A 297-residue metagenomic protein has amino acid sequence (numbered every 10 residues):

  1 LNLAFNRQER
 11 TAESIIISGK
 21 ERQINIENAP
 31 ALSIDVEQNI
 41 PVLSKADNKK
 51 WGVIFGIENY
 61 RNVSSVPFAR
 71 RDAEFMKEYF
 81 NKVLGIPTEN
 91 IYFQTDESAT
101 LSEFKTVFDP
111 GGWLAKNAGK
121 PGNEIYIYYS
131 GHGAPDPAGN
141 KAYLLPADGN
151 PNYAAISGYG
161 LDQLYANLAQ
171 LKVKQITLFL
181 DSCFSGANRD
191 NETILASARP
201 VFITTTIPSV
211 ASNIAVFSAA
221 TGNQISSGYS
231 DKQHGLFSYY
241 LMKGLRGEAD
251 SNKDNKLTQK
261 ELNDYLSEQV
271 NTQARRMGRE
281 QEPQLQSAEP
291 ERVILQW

Functional and structural regions predicted by a protein language model:
L3-A4, E9-E21, L32-I34, Q38-K45 (+2 more regions): Caspase-like cysteine protease fold
T11, I16-N39, A73, K77-N123 (+4 more regions): Functional beta-strand-loop-alpha-helix junction segments that form "active/interaction loops" within catalytic
N48-S64: Short glycine-rich His-centered loop
K49, S102-S130, A134-T193, N263: Caspase-like (clan CD) cysteine peptidase catalytic core
K50, I91, I214: Short, conserved active-site loop motifs that form the nucleotide-linked donor/cofactor pocket
G56, F80, T95, V173-E280: Active-site-proximal C-terminal subdomain of hydrolase catalytic domains
Y60-E74, E78, A154, G228-K232: Glycine- and acidic-residue-enriched helix-capping/strand-helix junction motifs
A69-M76, T100-V107, G160, L164 (+5 more regions): Stable alpha-helical elements in mature extracytoplasmic
